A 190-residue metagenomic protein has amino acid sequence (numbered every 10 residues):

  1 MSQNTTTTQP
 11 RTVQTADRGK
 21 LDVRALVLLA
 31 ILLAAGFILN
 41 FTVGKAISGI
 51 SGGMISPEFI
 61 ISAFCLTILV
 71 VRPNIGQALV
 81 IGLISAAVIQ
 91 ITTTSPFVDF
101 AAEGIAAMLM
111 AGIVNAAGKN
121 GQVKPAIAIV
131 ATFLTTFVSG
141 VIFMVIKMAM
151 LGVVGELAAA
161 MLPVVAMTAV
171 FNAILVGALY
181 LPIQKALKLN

Functional and structural regions predicted by a protein language model:
Q3-V13, V27, I31, I38 (+3 more regions): Short helix-perturbing small/polar motifs within transmembrane alpha-helices
R11-L69, K185: Hydrophobic transmembrane alpha-helices
L21-L32, E58-S62, Q77-A78, D99 (+3 more regions): Residue-level signature of transmembrane alpha-helical entry/exit and packing/kink sites in multi-pass membrane
L32-G36, Q77-I89: Small-polar-interrupted transmembrane alpha-helices in polytopic inner-membrane proteins
N40-I55, I84-V114: Interfacial aromatic-anchored transmembrane helix boundaries in multi-pass membrane proteins
V43-G52, V71-P73, T93-P96, G118 (+2 more regions): Short helix-capping/hinge motifs at transmembrane helix termini and TM-loop junctions
T67-V80, G121: Membrane-helix interface "capping/anchor" motifs
F97, G121-N190: Membrane-embedded alpha-helical hairpins and interfacial helices in multi-pass inner-membrane proteins
